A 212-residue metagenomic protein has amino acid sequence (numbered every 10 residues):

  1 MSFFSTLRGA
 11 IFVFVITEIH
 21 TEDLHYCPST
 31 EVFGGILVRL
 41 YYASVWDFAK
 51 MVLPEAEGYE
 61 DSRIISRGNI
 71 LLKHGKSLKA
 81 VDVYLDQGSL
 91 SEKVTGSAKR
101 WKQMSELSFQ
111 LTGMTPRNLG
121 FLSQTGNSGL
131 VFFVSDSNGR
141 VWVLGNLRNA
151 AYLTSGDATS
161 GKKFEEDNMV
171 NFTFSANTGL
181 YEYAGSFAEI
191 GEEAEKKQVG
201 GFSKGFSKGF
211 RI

Functional and structural regions predicted by a protein language model:
F3-F4, F12-F14: Aromatic (phenylalanine/tyrosine) cluster motif
V15, I19-M104, A150-F164: Solvent-exposed edge beta-strands and adjacent loop segments that serve as assembly or binding interfaces
V94-R117, E166-L180: Oligomerization/assembly interface segments of phage tail-like spikes and tubes
M104-L111, S137-D157: Short acidic, glycine/tyrosine-flanked loop/strand segments centered on an H-E-D-like triad
P116-S123, Y183-G185: Short, conserved charged micro-motifs
L122-G145: Short, acidic/charged, Gly/Pro-enriched secondary-structure junctions
L147-I212: Mixed-charge, glycine-accented linear interaction segment located at domain edges/termini
